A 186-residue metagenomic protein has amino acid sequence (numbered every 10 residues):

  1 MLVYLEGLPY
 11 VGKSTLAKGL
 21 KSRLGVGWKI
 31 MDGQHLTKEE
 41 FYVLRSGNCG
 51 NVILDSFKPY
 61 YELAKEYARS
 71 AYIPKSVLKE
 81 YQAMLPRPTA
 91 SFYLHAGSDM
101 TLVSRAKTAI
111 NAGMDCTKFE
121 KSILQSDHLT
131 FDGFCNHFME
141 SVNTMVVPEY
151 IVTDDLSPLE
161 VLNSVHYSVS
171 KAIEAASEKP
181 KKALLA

Functional and structural regions predicted by a protein language model:
L2: Walker A (P-loop) ATP-phosphate-binding motif of ABC ATPase nucleotide-binding domains
L5: Hydrophobic anchor at the beta1->P-loop junction of P-loop NTPases
L8-N51, F57-R69: Conserved substrate/cofactor phosphate-moiety recognition/catalytic segment in nucleotide-dependent phosphotransferases
Y10-V11, K58-Y60, G97-D99, L156-P158: Short, solvent-exposed loop/turn segments at secondary-structure junctions
E40-G47, P74-L85: Short secondary-structure capping micro-motifs at structural edges
G50-N51, P88-T89, P148-E149: Conserved acidic residues
A68, Y81-E140: A glycine- and Lys/Arg-enriched "phosphate-lid" helix/loop adjacent to the NTP-binding pocket of small-molecule kinases
N111-A112, L129-A186: NTP-dependent small-molecule kinase module
